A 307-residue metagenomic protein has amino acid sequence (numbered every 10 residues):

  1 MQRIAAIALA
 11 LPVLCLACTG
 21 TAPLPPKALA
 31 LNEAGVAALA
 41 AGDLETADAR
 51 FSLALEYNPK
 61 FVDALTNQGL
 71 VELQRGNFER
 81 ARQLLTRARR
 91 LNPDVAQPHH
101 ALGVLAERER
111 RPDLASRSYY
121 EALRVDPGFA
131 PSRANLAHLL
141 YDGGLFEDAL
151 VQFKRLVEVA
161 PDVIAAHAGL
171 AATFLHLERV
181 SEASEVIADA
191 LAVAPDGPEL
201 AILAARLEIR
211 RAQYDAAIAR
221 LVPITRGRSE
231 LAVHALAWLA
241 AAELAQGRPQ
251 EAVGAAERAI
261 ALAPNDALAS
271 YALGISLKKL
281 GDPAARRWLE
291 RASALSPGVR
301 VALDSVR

Functional and structural regions predicted by a protein language model:
P26-N58, Q74, V104: Alpha-helical segment of the N-proximal tetratricopeptide repeat
N32, L39, T66, L73 (+8 more regions): Position-specific recognition of the canonical hydrophobic site in helix A of tetratricopeptide repeat
A41-L53, R75-R87, R108-E121, G143-R155 (+4 more regions): Structural signature of tandem alpha-helical TPR/SEL1-like repeats, specifically the intra-repeat loop/turn
Y57, L91, V125, E158-V159 (+4 more regions): Structural marker of alpha-solenoid helical repeat scaffolds
E230-V233, A245, Y271-R307: Terminal, low-structured helical/coil segments at or just beyond the last alpha-helical repeat
